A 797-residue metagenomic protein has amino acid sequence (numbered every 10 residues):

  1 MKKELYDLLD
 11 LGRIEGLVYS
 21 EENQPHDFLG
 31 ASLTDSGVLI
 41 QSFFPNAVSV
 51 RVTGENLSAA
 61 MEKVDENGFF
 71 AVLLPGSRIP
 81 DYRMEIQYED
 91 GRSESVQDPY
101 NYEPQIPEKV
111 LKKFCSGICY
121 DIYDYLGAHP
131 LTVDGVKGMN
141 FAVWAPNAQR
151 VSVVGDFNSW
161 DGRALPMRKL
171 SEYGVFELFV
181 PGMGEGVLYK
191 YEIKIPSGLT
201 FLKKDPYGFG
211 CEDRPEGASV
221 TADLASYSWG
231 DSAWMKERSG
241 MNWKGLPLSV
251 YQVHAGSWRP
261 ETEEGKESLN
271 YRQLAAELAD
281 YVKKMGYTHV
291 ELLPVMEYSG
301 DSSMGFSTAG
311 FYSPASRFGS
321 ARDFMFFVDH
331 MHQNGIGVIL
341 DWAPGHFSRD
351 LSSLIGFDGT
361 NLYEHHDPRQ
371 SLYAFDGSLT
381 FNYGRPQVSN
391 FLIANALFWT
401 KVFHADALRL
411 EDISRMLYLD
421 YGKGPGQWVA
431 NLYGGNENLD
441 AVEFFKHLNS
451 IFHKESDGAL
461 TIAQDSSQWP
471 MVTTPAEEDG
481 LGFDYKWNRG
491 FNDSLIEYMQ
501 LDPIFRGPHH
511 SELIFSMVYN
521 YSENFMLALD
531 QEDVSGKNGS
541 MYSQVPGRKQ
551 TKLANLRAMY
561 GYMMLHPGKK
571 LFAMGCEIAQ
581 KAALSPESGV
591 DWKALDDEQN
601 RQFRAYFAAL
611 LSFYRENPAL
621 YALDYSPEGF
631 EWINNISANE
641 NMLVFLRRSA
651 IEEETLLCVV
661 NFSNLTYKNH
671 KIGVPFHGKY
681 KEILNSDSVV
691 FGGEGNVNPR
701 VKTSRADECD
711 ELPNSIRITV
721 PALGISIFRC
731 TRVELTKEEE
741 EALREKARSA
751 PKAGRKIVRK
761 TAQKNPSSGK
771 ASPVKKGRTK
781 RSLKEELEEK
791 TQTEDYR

Functional and structural regions predicted by a protein language model:
M1-D35, V64-A145, L170-V250, S257-K266 (+7 more regions): The feature marks proteins involved in alpha-glucan
F28-S32, S36-N46, K137-Q149, I633-G673 (+1 more regions): Carbohydrate-binding surface patches
I40-S42, N46-S58, V143, A148-R163 (+1 more regions): Beta-strand-rich binding/interaction modules
R78-Y82, E185-Y189, R700-E740: C-terminal beta-strand-rich structural cap/linker in extracellular carbohydrate-active enzymes
L111-A128, T132, G138, K203 (+5 more regions): Glycine-rich phosphate/pyrophosphate-binding loop and adjacent beta-alpha nucleotide/cofactor-binding cores
V143, Y191, V253, V282 (+11 more regions): Conserved, mostly hydrophobic/aromatic
C211-E212, S226, S232-L248, H254-E437 (+1 more regions): Substrate-binding/active-site clefts of carbohydrate-active enzymes
R214, H404-D406, G424-P586, R615-I672 (+2 more regions): Conserved alpha/beta catalytic core and glycan-binding cleft of carbohydrate-active enzymes
